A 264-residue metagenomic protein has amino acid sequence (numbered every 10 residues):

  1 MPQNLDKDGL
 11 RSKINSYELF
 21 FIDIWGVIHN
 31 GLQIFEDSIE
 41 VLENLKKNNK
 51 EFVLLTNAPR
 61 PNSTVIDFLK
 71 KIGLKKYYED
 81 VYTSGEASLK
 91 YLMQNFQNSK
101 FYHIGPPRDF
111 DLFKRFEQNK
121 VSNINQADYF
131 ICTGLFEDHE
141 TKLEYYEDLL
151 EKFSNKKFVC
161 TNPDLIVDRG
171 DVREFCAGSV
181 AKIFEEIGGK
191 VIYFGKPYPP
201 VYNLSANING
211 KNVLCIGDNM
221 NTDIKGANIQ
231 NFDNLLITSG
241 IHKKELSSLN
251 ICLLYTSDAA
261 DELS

Functional and structural regions predicted by a protein language model:
K7-K13, E117-Y129: Short acidic low-complexity segments
L10, I28-V53, P61-T64, D80-A87 (+3 more regions): Short, acidic loop-to-helix structural element flanking the phosphoryl-transfer center in phosphate-processing enzymes
Y17-G31: Asp-based phosphoryl-transfer active-site loop
E40, K46-N119: Active-site phosphate-binding/coordination module
I124-T141: Short, well-ordered secondary-structure micro-motifs within conserved domains or adaptor modules
Y193-D223: Conserved Lys-Pro-Asp/Glu-containing loop-to-beta segment of HAD-superfamily phosphomonoesterases, centered on
I216-L249: Acidic, Mg2+-coordinating phosphoryl-transfer loop and its flanking beta/alpha structural elements, shared across
Y255-S264: Single conserved hydrophobic/aromatic residue that forms the stacking wall/gate of nucleotide- or nucleobase-binding
